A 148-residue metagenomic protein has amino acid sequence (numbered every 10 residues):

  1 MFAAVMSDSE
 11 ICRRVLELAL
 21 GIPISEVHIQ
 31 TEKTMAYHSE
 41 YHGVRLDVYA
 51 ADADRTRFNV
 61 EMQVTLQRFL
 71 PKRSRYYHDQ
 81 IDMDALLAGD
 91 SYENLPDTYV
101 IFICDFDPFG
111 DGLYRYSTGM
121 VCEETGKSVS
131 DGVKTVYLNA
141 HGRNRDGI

Functional and structural regions predicted by a protein language model:
M1-I148: Elongated, amphipathic alpha-helical interaction scaffolds
